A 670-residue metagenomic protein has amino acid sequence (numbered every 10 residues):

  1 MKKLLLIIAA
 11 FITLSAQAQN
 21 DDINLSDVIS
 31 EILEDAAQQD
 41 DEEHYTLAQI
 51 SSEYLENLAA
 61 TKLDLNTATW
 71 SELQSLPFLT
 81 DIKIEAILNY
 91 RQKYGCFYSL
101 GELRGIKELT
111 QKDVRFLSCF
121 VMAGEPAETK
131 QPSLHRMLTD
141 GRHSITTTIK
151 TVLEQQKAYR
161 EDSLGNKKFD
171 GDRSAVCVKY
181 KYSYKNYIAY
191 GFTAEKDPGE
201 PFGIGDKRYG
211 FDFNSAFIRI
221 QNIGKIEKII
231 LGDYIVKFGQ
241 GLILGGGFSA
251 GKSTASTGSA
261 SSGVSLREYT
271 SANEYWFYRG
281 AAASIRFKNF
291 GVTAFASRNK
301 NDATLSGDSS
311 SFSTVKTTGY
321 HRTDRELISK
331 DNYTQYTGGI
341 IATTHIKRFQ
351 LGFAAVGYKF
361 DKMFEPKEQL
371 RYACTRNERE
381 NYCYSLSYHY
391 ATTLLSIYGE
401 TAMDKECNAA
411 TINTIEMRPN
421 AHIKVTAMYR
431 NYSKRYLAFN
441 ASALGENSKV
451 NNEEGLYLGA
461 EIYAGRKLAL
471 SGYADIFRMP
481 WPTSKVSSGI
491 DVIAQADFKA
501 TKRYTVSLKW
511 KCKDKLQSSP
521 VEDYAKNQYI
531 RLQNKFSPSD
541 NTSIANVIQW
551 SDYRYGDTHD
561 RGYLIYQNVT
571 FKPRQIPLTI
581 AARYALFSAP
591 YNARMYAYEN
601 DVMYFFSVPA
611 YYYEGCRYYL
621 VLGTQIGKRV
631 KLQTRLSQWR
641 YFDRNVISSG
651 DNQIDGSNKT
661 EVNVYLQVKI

Functional and structural regions predicted by a protein language model:
M1-D22, I670: Bacterial Sec-dependent N-terminal signal peptides
Q19-L63, P126-D140: N-terminal, intrinsically disordered low-complexity tails/presequences enriched in Lys/Ser/Pro and small residues
E56-P77, K93, S99-G105, S118-M122: Extended, structured, electrostatic nucleic-acid-contact surfaces
L63, S133-L164, Y182, N186-F192 (+2 more regions): Transmembrane beta-strand segments of Gram-negative outer membrane beta-barrel proteins
T80-I84, T110-Q111: Small-residue hinge/turn detector
F169-R173, W276, D331-P366, T375-I670: Exposed, low-structure sequence patches enriched in small/polar residues
E195-F213, R267-E274, I328-D331, A402-D404 (+1 more regions): Outer-membrane beta-barrel proteins
R208-D302, M417-F439, I576-N592: Outer membrane beta-barrel
